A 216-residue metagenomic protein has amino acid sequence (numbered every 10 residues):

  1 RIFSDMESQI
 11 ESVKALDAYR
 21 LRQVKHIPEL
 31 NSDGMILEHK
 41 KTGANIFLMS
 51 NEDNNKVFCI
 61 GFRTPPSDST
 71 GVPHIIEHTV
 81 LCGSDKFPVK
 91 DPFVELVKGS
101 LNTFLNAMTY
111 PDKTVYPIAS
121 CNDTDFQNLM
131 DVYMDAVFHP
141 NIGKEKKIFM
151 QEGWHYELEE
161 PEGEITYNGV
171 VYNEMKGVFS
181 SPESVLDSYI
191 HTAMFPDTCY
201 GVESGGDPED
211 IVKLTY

Functional and structural regions predicted by a protein language model:
I2-F93, P117-T124, D131-M134, S180 (+1 more regions): His/Glu-rich zincin catalytic helix
F3-D5, G83-D85, P92-Y216: Acidic/histidine-enriched segments that form metal/cofactor-coordinating and catalytic pocket/exosite environments
